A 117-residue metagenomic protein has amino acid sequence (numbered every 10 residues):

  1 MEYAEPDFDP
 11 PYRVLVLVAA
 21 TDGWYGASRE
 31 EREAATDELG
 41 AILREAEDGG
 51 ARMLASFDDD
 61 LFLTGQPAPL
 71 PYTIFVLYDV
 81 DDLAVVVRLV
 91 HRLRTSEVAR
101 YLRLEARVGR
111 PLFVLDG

Functional and structural regions predicted by a protein language model:
M1-Y72, V80-L83, R110-G117: Short S/T/G/P-rich N-terminal loop/turn motif that feeds into the first structured element of a domain
E31, H91-R92: Short, glycine/charged-enriched secondary-structure capping and boundary segments
V76: Conserved, mostly hydrophobic/aromatic
L83-H91: Short amphipathic alpha-helices within nucleic acid-binding modules
L93-R103: A common structural junction motif
L102-P111: A generic structural motif
